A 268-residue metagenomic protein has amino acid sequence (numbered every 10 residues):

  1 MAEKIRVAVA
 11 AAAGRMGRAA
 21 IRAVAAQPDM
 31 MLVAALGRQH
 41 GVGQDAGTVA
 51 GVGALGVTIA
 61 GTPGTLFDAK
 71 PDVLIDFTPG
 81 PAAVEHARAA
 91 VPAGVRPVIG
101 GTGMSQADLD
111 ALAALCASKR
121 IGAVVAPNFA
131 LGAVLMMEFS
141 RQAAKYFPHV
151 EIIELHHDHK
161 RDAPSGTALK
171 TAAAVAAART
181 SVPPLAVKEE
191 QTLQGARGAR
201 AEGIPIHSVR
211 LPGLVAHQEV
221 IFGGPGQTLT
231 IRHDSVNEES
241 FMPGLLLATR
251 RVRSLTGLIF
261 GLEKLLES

Functional and structural regions predicted by a protein language model:
E3-A10, R15-D68, P148-S268: C-terminal substrate-binding/catalytic lobe of Rossmann-fold NAD(P)-dependent oxidoreductases
A11, G100-T102, P127: Short beta->alpha connector loops at strand-helix junctions that form conserved, small/polar/Pro-enriched
G41, G80-P81, G103-M104, N128-F129 (+1 more regions): Short glycine-rich anion-binding loops that position phosphate/pyrophosphate groups of nucleotides and phosphorylated
L66-A69, V73, F77, P81-G100: Rossmann-fold NAD(P) dinucleotide-binding segment
E85-R88, P92-A93, G101-A123, F139-R141: Rossmann-fold NAD(P)-binding glycine/threonine-rich loop
R96, G122, H149: Residue-level detector of anion-binding/catalytic polar loops
L135-F147, A163: Rossmann-like NAD(P)H-binding beta-loop-alpha module
